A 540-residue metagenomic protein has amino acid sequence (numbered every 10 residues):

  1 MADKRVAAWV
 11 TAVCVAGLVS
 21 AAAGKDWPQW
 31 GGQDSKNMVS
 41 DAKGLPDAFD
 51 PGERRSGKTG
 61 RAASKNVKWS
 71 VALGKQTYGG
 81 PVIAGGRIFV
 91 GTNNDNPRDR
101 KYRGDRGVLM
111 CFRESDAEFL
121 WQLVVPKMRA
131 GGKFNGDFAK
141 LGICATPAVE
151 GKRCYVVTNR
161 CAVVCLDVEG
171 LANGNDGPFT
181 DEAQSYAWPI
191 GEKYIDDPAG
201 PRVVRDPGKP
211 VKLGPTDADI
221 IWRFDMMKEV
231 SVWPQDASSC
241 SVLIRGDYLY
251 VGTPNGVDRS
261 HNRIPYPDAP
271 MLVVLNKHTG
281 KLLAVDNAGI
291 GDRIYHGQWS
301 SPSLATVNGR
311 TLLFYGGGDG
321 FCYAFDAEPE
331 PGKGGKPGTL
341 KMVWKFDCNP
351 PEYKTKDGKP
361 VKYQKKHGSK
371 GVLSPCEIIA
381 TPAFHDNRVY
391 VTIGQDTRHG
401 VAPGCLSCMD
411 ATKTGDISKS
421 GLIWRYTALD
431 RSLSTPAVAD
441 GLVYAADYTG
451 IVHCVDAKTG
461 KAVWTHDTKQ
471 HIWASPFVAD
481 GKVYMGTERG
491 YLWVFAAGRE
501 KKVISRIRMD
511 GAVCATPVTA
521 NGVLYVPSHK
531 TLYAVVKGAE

Functional and structural regions predicted by a protein language model:
M1-A7: N-terminal secretory signal peptides that target proteins for export/translocation
A7-A8, Q29: Short amphipathic alpha-helical "recognition" segments used for binding
W9-L18: Bacterial N-terminal signal peptides
A22-E540: Noncatalytic, solvent-exposed loop/strand surfaces of beta-propeller-type extracellular/periplasmic domains
